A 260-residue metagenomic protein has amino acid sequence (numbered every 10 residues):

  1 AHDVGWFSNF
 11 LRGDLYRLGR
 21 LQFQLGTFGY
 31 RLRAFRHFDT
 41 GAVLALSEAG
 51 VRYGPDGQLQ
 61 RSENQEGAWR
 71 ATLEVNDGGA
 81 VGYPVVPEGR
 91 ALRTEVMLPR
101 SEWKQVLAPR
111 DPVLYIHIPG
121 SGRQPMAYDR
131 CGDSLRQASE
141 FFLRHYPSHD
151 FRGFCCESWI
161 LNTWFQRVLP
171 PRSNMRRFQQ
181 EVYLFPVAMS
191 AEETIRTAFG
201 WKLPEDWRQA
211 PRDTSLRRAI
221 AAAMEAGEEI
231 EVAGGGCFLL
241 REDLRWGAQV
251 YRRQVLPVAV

Functional and structural regions predicted by a protein language model:
A1-D129, R144-G153, R167-V260: Non-catalytic substrate-recognition and accessory regions of acyl/acetyltransferase enzymes
A127-S139: Glycine-rich acyl-CoA binding loop
N162-F165: Short catalytic/ligand-binding loop motif for oxyanion handling, primarily in non-cytosolic enzymes, centered on
